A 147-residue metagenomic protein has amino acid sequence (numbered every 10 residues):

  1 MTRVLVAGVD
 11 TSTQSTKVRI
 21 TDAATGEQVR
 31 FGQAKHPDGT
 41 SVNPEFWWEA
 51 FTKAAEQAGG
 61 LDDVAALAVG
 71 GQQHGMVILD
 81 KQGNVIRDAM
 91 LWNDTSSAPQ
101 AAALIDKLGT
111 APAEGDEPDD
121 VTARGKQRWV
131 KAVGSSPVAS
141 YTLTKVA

Functional and structural regions predicted by a protein language model:
M1-D88, P99: N-terminal glycine/serine-rich phosphate-binding loop of ATP-dependent small-molecule kinases, especially carbohydrate
E56-A147: Glycine-rich phosphate-binding/catalytic subdomain of phosphoryl-transfer and nucleotide/sugar-phosphate-processing
